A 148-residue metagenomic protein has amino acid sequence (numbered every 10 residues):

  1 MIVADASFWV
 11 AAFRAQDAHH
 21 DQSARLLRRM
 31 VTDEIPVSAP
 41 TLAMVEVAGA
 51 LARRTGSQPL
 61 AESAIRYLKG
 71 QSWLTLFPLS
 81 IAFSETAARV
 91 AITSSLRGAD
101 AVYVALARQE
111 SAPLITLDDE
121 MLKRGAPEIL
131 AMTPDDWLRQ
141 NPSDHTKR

Functional and structural regions predicted by a protein language model:
M1, L76-F77, V104, R108-R148: Acidic, PIN/NYN-like endoribonuclease modules and their adjacent C-terminal/linker elements
M1-A39, R54-R66, D136-R148: Short, well-structured N-terminal submotif of metal-dependent ribonuclease cores
A4, S38-A39, P78, G98 (+1 more regions): Short beta-strand scaffold positions
F8, A43, F83, Y103 (+1 more regions): Alpha-helix capping/helix-boundary segments
A15, T41, E62, R66-T93: Acidic catalytic patch
T41-V47: Short, conserved active-site loops that position catalytic residues or coordinate cofactors/metal ions across diverse
